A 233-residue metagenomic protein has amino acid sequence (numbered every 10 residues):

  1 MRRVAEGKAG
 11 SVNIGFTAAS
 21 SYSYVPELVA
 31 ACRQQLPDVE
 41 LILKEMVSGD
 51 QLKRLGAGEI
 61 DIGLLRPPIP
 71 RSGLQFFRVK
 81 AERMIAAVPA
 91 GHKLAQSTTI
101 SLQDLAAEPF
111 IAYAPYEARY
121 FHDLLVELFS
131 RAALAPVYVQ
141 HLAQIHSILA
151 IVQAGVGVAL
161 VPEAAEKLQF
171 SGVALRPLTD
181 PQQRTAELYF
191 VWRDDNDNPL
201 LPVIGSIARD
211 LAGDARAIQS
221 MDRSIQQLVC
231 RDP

Functional and structural regions predicted by a protein language model:
M1-A5: Alpha-helical linker/hinge and terminal dimerization helices associated with HTH transcriptional regulators
A9-S72, H141-L142: Central regulatory/effector-binding core of bacterial HTH transcription factors
S11-G15, G63, A87, I111 (+3 more regions): Short, well-ordered beta-strand segments
K44, G49-I60, V126, A132 (+1 more regions): Short helices/loops that flank or line small-molecule/ion binding pockets
V47-S48, L64-I69, P89-A90, Q144 (+2 more regions): Beta->alpha turn/N-cap motifs
R71-R78, E82-R83, H146-D194: Beta-alpha-beta core module
L74-M84, V88-F110, R193: Flexible hinge/capping segments at coil-to-helix
F110-A132, N198-L201, G205, A212-D222: Secondary-structure junction motif
